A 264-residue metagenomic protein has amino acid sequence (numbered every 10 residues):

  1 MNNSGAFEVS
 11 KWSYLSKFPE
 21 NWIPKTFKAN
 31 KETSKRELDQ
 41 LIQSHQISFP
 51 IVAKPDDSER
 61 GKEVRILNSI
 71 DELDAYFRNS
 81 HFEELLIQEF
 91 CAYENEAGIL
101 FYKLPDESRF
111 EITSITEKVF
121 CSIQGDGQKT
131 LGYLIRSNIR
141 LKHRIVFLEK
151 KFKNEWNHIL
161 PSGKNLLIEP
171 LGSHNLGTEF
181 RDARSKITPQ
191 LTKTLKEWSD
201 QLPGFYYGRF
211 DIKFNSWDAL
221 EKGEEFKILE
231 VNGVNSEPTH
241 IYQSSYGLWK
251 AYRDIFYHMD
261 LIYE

Functional and structural regions predicted by a protein language model:
M1-K11: A structured, charge-rich N-terminal accessory region that forms the first stable segment of a protein and links
N2-N3, T26-F27, A183-R184: A generic structural signal for short
K11-E149, T188-T192: Active-site nucleotide/adenylate-binding loops and adjacent lid/helix of ATP-dependent enzymes
G61-V64, R181-R184, H240: A generic structural signal for short coil/turn motifs at secondary-structure boundaries
E94-E96, P105-E111, G204-Y207, L220-F226 (+1 more regions): Coil-to-beta-strand transition motifs
F101, E117, I212-F214, V231-G233: Hydrophobic side chains in beta-strands
I135-K222: A long amphipathic alpha-helix within ATP-dependent nucleotide-binding catalytic cores
N215-E264: C-terminal active-site "lid" helix and adjoining low-complexity regulatory extension at the edge of ATP-using catalytic
